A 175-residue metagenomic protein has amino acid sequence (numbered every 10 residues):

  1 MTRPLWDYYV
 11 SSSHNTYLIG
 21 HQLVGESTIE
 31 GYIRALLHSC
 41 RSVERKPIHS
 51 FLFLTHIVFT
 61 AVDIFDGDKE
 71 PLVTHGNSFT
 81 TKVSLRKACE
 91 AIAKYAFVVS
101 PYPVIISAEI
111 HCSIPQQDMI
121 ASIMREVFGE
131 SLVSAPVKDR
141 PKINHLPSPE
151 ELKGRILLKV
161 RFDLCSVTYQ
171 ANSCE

Functional and structural regions predicted by a protein language model:
M1-S42, H49-F59, F65-E175: Long, acidic (Asp/Glu-rich), low-complexity accessory segments flanking structured domains
